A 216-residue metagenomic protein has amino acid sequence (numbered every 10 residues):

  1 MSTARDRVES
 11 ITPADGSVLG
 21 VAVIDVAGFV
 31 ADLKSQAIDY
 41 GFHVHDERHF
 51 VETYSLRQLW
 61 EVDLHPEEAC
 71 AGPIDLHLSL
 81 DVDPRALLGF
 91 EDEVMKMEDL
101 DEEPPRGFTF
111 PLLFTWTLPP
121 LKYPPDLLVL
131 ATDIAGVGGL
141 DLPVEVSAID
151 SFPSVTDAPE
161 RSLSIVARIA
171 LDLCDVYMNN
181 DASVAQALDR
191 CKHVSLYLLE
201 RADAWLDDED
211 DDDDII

Functional and structural regions predicted by a protein language model:
S2-G20: A short, surface-exposed helix-loop junction/capping segment
G16-V23, A27, P120, Y177 (+1 more regions): Short, charged/polar micro-motifs that form catalytic or ligand-binding hotspots
S17-L19, A31-S35, T132-G136, R190: Eukaryotic endomembrane contact-site and trafficking scaffolds
S17-V21, L33-L100: N-terminal interaction modules that seed assembly of large macromolecular complexes
A22, L64-P66, W116-L118, I169-V176: Short beta-strand-to-loop capping motifs
R57-L59, A71-D75, P105-P111, E160-V166: A general secondary-structure signal for short beta-strands and their flanking turns/coil in non-transmembrane regions
P73-E145: C-terminal basic regulatory modules in eukaryotic proteins
T109, K122-I216: Glycine-rich, aromatic-bearing surface loops/beta-hairpins
